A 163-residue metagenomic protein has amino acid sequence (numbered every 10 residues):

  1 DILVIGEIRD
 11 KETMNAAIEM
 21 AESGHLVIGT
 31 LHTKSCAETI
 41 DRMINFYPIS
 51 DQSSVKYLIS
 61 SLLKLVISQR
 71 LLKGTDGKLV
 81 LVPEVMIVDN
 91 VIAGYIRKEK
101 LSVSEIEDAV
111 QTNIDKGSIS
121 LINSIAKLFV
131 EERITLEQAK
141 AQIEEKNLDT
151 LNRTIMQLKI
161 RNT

Functional and structural regions predicted by a protein language model:
D1-T163: Short, flexible helix-loop junctions that flank or precede catalytic/ligand sites
